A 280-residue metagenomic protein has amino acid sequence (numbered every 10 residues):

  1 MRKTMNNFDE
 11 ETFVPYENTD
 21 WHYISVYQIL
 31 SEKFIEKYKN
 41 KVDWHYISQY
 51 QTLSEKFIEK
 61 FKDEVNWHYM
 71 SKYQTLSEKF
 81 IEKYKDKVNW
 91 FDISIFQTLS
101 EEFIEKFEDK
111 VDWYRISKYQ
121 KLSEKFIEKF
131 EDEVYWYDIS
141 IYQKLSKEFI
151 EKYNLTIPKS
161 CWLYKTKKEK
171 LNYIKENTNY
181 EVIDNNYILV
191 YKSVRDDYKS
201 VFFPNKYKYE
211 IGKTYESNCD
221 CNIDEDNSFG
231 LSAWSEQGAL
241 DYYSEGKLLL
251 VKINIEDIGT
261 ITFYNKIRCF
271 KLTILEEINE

Functional and structural regions predicted by a protein language model:
M1, E10, G212, N222-E225: Catalytic phosphate/metal-binding cores of nucleic-acid and nucleotide-processing enzymes, i.e., regions that mediate
M1-T178: Alpha-helical scaffold segments
F61, F96, F107, F130 (+4 more regions): Broad hydrophobic/π-residue packing in well-ordered secondary structure
D109, I174-L189, A239-K247: Short, surface-exposed loop and linker segments with low hydrophobicity and enrichment for Pro/Ser/Thr
D138, L189-V190, L250: Generic structural signal for residues positioned in beta-strands
N177-S217: Core subunits and conserved enzymes of cellular information-processing and envelope-translocation systems across
E216-E280: ADP-ribosyltransferase catalytic core
